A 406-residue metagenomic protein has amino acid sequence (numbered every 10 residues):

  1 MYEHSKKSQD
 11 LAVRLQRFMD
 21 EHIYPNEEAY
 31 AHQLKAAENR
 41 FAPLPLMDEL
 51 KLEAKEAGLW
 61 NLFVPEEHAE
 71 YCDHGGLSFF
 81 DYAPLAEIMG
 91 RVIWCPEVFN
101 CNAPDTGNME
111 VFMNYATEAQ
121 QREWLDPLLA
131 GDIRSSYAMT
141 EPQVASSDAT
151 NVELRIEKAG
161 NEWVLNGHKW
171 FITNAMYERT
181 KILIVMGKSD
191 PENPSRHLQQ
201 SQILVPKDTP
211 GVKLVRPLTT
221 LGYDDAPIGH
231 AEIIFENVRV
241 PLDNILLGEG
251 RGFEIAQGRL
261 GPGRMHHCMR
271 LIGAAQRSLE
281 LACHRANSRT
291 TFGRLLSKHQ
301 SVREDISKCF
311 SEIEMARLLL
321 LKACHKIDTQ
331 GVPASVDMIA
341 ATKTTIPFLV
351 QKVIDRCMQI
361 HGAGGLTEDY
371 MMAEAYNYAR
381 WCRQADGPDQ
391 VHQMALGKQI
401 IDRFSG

Functional and structural regions predicted by a protein language model:
M1-C95, N102, Y115-Q120, P127-D132 (+4 more regions): Alpha-helical interface subdomain recognition
D73, S146, L214, N244-E249: Cytochrome P450 core scaffold surrounding the K-helix E-X-X-R motif and the conserved "meander" helix-loop region
L77, S147-T150, A175-T180, S195-L198 (+1 more regions): Short glycine/proline-enriched turns and hinge-like loops at secondary-structure junctions
N102-M109: Short, conserved phosphate-binding/catalytic loop or strand-edge motifs used in phosphoryl-/nucleotidyl-transfer
M109-Y115, E192: Flexible, glycine-rich active-site loops centered on histidine and acidic residues that chelate a metal or position
G131-T140, V185: A short, Trp-centered hydrophobic/proline-enriched beta-strand micro-motif
N151, P210-R239: Flexible, small-/acidic-enriched active-site or ligand-binding loops
N161-E162, N166-V215: A short core secondary-structure module
